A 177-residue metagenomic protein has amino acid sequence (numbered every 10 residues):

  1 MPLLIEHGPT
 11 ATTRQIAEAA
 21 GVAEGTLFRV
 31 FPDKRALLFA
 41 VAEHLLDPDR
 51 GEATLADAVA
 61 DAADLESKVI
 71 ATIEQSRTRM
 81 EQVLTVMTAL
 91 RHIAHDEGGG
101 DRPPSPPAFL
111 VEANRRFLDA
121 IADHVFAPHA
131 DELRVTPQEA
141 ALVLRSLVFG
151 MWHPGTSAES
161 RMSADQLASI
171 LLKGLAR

Functional and structural regions predicted by a protein language model:
M1-L4, S76: Short hydrophobic clusters on alpha-helical segments that form packing/core surfaces in small helical domains
L3-A36, A40: Helix-turn-helix
I5-P9, R50, T54-D57, H92 (+3 more regions): Short, flexible helix-adjacent loops and helix caps
K34, V41, L45, T72 (+3 more regions): Hydrophobic/aromatic residues within well-ordered alpha-helical segments
E43-Q75, E81-Q82: Amphipathic alpha-helical linker/stalk segments
S67, Q82-A89, E97-D131, P137-L142: Amphipathic alpha-helical packing segments from all-alpha helical-bundle domains
A71, T78, R116-V135, A141-R177: C-terminal peripheral helix-coil segments that are non-catalytic and often amphipathic
